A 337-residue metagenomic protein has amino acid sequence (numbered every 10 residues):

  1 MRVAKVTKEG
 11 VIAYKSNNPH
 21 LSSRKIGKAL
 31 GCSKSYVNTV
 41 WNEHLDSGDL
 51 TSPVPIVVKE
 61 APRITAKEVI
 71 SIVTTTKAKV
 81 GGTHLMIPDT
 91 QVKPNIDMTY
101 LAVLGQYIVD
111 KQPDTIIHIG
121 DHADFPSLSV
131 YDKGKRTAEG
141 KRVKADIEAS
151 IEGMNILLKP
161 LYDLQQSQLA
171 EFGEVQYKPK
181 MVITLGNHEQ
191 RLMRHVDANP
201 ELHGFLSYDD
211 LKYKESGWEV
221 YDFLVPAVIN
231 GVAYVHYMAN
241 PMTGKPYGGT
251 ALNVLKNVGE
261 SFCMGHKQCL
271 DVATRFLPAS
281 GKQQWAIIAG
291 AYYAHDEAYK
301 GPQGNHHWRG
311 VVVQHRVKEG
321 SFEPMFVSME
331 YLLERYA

Functional and structural regions predicted by a protein language model:
A4-L21: Short, amphipathic alpha-helical "recognition" segments used to contact nucleic acids or chromatin
K25, Y36: Residues in the helix-turn-helix
I26-L30: Short alpha-helical "recognition helix" segments of helix-turn-helix
N38-E60: Short, solvent-exposed alpha-helical "recognition" segments
S52-N155: N-terminal active-site segment of His-dependent metallophosphoesterases
L128-Y221: Active-site neighborhood of divalent metal-dependent phosphoester bond hydrolases
V235-Y331: Conserved beta-sheet core of the metallophosphoesterase superfamily
